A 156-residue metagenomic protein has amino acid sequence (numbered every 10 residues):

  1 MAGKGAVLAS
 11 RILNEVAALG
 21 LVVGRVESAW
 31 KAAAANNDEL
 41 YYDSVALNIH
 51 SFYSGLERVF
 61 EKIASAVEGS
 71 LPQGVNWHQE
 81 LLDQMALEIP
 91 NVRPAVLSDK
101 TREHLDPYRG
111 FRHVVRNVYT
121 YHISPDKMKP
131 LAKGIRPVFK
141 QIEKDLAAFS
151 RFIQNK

Functional and structural regions predicted by a protein language model:
M1-K156: Solvent-exposed interaction patches of small proteins and small membrane subunits
